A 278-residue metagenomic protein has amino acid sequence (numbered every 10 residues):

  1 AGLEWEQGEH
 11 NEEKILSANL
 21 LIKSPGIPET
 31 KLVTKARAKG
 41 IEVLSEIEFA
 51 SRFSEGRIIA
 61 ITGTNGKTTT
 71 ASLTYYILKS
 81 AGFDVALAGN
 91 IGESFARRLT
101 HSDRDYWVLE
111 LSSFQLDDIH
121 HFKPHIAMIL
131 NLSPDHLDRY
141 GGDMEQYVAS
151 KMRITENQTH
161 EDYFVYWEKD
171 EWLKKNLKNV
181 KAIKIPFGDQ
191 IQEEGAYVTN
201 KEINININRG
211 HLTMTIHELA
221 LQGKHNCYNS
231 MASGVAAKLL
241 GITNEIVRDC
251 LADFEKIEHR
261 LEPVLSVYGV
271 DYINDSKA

Functional and structural regions predicted by a protein language model:
A1-L3, H101-S102: Short, conserved SAM-binding/catalytic segment of Class I S-adenosyl-L-methionine-dependent methyltransferases
G2-K14: Glycine-rich, highly charged phosphate/nucleotide-binding loops
E6, K175, T215: Internal gly/pro-rich beta-alpha loop/helix module that stabilizes soluble enzyme cofactors or their anionic handles
G8-E9, L44-I47, P186-Q190: Short beta-strand elements of ligand-binding domains
E13-L16, P25-E168, W172-A182: Phosphate-binding loop of NTP-binding sites
A18-S24, R57-G63, A196-I207: Short, surface-exposed amphipathic charged segments that create phosphate/polyanion-binding patches used for binding
G141-V148, A182-A278: Adenine nucleotide phosphate-binding catalytic loops in nucleotide-utilizing enzymes
